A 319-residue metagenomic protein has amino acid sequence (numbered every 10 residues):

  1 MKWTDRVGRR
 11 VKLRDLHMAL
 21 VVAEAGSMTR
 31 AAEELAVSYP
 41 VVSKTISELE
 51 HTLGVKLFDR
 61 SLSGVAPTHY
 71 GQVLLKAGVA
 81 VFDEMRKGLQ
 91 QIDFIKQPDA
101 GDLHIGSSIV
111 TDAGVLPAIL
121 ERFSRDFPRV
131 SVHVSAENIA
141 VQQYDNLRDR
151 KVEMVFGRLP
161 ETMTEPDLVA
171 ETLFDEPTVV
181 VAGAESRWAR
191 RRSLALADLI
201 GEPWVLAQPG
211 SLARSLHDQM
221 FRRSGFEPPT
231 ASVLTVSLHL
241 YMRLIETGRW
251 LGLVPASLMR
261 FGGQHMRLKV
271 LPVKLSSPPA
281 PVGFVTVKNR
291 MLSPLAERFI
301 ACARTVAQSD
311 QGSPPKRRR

Functional and structural regions predicted by a protein language model:
L20-S38: Short helix-boundary/capping micro-motifs
E50-H69: A short LG(V/I)-centered, amphipathic sequence patch enriched for acidic residue(s) preceding the LG motif
T52-L53, L74-K96: Alpha-helical linker/hinge and terminal dimerization helices associated with HTH transcriptional regulators
A100-T162: Central regulatory/effector-binding core of bacterial HTH transcription factors
T111, N138-V152, R158, G210-K269: Hydrophobic hinge/microswitch elements
E137-E202, P278: Acidic, Gly/Pro-rich loop/turn segments at junctions of secondary structure
R158-L159, W188, E202-S224, A256 (+2 more regions): Secondary-structure junction motif
A189, K269-G312: A late-sequence structural motif
